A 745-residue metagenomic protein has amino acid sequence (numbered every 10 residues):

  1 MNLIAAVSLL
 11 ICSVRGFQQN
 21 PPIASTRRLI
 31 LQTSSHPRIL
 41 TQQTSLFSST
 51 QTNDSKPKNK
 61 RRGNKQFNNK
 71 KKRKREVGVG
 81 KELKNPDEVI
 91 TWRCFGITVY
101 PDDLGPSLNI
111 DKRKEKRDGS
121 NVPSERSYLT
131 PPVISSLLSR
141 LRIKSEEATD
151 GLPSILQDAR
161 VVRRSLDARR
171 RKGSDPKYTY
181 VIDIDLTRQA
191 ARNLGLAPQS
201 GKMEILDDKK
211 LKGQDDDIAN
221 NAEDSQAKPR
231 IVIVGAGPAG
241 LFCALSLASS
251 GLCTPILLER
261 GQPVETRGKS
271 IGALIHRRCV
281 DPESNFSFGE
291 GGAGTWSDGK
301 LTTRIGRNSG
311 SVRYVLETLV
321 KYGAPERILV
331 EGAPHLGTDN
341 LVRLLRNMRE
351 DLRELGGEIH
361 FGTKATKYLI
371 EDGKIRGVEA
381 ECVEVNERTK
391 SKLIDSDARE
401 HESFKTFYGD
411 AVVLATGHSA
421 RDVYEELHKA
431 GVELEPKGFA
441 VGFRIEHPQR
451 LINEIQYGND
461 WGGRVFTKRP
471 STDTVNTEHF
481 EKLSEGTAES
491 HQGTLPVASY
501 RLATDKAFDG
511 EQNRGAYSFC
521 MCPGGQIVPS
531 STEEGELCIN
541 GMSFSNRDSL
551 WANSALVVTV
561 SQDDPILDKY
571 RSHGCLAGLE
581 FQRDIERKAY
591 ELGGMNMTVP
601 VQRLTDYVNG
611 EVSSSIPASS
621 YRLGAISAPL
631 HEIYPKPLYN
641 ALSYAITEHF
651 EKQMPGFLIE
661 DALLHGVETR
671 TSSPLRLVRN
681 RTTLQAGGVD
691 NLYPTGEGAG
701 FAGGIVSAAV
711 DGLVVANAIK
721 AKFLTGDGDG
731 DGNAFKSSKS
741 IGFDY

Functional and structural regions predicted by a protein language model:
M1-L29: N-terminal chloroplast transit peptides
L3-I4, S49-Q51: Absolute N-terminal positional cue centered near the fourth residue
V14-R15, R38, T44-S45: Sec/Tat signal peptide C-region and signal peptidase I cleavage site
Q18, A24, Q32, Q42 (+2 more regions): Compositionally biased low-complexity segments, especially N-terminal hydrophobic helices that form the hydrophobic
I23-T26, T33-S35, N59: Intrinsically disordered, low-complexity proline-rich segments enriched in Ser/Thr
F47-S48, P57: PEST-like intrinsically disordered low-complexity regions enriched in serine, proline, threonine and acidic/polar
K56-Y180, I184-W296, K300-T318, Y322-Y745: Residues forming the flavin
